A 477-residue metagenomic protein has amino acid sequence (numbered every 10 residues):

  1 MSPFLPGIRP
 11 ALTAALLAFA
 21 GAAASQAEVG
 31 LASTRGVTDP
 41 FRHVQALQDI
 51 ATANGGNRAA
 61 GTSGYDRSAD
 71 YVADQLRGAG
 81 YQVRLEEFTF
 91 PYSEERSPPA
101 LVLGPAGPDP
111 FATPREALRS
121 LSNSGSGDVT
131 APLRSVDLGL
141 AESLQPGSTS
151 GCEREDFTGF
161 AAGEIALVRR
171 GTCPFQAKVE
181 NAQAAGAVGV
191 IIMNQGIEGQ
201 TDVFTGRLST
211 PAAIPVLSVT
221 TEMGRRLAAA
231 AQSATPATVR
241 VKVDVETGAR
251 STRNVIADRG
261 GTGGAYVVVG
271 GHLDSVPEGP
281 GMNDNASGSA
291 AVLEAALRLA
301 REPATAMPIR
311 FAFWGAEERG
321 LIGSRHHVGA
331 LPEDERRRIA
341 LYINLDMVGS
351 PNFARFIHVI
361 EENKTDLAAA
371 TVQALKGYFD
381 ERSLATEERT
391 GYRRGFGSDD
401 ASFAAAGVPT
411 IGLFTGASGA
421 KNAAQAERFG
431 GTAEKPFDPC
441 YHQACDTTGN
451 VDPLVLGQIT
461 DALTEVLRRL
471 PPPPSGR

Functional and structural regions predicted by a protein language model:
M1-L12: Bacterial N-terminal signal peptides that target proteins for export
A11-A22: Bacterial N-terminal signal peptides
E28-S63, F88, D274, M347 (+1 more regions): N-terminal capping segment at the start of a domain
G30, D39-R42, A46, S63-G78 (+13 more regions): Extracytoplasmic/secreted proteins, especially bacterial periplasmic and envelope-associated proteins
Q45, D49-G163: Noncatalytic luminal/extracellular "stalk/propeptide" segments of secretory-pathway proteins
T113, T262-G264, P277, A304 (+1 more regions): Metal-dependent peptidase/peptidase-like ectodomains
R119-G151, L208-M282, E294-L297, R301 (+1 more regions): Soluble metallo-hydrolase cores and metallopeptidase-like ectodomains found primarily in the secretory/periplasmic
A420-R477: His/Asp/Glu-rich mid-to-C-terminal helical/loop segments that flank catalytic regions of hydrolases
